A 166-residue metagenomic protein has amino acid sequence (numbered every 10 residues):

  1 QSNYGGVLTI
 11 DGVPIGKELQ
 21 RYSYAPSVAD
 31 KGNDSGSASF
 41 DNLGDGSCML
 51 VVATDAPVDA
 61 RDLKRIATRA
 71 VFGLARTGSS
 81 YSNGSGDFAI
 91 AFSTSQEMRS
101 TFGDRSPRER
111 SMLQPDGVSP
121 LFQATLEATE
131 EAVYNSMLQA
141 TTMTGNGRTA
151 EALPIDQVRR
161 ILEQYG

Functional and structural regions predicted by a protein language model:
Q1-G166: A structural signal for small-residue-enriched, beta-sheet-centric alpha/beta enzyme cores and oligomeric scaffold folds
